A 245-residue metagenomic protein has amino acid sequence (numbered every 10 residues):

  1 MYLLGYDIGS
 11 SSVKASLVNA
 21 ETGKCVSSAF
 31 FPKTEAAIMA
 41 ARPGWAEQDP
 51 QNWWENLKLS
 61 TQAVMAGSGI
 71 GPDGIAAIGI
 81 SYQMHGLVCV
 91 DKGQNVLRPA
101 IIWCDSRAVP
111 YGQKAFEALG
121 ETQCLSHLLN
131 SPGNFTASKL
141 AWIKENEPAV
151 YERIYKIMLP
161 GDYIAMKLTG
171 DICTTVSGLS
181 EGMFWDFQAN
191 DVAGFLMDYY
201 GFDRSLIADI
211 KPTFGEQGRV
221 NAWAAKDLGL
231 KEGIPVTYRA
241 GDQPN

Functional and structural regions predicted by a protein language model:
M1-R98, P110, K114, S126 (+3 more regions): N-terminal glycine/serine-rich phosphate-binding loop of ATP-dependent small-molecule kinases, especially carbohydrate
Y2, I8-S10, Q123-Q243: Gly/Ser/Thr-rich active-site cleft segment
W54-Q62, A137, G241-N245: Short, hydrophobic/amphipathic alpha-helical packing segments that form internal helix faces or helix-helix interfaces
D105: Carbohydrate-associated surface elements
A115, L119-T122: Acceptor-binding helix/loop patch of EC 2.4 sugar-transfer enzymes, predominantly nucleotide-sugar-dependent
